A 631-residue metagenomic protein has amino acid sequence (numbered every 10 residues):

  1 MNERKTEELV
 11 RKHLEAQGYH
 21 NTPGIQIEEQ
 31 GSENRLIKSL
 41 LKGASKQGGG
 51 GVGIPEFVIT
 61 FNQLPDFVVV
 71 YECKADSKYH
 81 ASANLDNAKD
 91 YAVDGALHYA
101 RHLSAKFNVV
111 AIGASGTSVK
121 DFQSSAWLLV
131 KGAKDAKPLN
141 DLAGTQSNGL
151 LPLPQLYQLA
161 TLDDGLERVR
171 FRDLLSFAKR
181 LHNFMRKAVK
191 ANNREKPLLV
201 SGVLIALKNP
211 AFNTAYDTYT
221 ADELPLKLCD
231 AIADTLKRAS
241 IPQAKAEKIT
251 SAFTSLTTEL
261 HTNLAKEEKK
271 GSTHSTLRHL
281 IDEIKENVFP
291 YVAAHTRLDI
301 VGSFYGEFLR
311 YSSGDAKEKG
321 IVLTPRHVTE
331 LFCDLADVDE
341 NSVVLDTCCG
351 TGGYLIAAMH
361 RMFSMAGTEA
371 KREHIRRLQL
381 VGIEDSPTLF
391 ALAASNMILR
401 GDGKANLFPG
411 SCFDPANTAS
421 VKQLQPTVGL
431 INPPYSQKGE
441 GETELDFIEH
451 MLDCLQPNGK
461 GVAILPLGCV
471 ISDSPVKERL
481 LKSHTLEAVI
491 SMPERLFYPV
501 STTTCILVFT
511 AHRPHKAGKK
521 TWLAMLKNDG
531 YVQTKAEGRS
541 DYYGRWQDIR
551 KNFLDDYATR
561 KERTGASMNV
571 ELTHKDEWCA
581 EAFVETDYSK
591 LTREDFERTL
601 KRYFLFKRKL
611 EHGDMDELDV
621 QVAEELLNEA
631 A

Functional and structural regions predicted by a protein language model:
M1-G18: Nuclease catalytic cores
G24-F67: Active-site metal-binding core of divalent-cation-utilizing nuclease and nuclease-like domains
F57-I59, F67-A81, Y99: Conserved catalytic cores of phosphodiester-cleaving nucleases, focusing on short active-site segments
S77-Y79, A100, K137-P152, P409 (+1 more regions): A conserved structural/catalytic subdomain of Rossmann-like adenosyl-cofactor enzymes
A83-D135: Nucleic-acid nuclease catalytic cores
L150-N213: Non-catalytic accessory regions of SAM-dependent methyltransferases
S201, A206-S312: Long recognition/docking surfaces used for binding and targeting
E318-K438, L445-D446, D453, N458 (+1 more regions): Conserved S-adenosyl-L-methionine
